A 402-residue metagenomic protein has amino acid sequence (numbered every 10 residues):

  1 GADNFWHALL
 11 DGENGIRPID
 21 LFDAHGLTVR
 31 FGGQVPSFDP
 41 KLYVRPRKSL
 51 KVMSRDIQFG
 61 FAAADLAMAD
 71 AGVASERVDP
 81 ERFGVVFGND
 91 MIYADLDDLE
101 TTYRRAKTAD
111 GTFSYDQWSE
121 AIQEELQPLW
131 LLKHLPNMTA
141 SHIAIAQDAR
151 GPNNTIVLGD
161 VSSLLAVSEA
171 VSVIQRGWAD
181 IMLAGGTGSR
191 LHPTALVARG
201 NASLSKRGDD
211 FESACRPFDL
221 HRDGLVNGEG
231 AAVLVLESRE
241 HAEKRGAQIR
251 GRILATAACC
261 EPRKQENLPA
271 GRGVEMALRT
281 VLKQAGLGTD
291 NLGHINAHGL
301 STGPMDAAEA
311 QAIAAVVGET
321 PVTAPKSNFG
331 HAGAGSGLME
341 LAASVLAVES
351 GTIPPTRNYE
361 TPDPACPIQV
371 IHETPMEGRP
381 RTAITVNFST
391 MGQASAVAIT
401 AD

Functional and structural regions predicted by a protein language model:
D3-A8, I92-G111, I174-Q175, L196-D209 (+3 more regions): A glycine- and small-aliphatic-rich helix-loop capping segment at beta-alpha/alpha-beta transitions that lines
N4-W6, L10-Q147, G151-N153, G188-L196 (+1 more regions): Conserved beta-ketoacyl condensing-enzyme motif
E13-R17, D210-L287, G293-H294: Condensing-enzyme catalytic core mediating Claisen C-C bond formation in acyl metabolism
L21, R77-F87, N154-L158, A179-T187 (+5 more regions): Beta-strand segments within the central parallel beta-sheet cores of soluble alpha/beta enzyme folds
G60-V73, P136-Q147, N153-G188, V226-A247 (+3 more regions): Active-site-proximal alpha-helical scaffold in enzymes
S75-P80, A285, T289-N291, C366-D402: Flexible, low-complexity linker/loop segments at domain and module junctions
K107-L126, S168, S172, R176 (+2 more regions): Glycine-/small-residue-rich "gating" segment that lines the acyl/pantetheine channel and substrate pocket
W178-D223, T256-P269, A297-D306, T320-Q369: Acyl-CoA/ACP chain-elongation machinery
